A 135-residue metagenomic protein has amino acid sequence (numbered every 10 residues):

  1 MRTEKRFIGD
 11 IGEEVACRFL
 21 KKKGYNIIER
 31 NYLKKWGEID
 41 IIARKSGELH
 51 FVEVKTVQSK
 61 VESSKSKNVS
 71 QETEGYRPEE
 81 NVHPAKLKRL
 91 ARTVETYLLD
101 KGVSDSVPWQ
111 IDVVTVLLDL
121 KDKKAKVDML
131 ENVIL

Functional and structural regions predicted by a protein language model:
M1-R30: Acidic-basic catalytic patches of nuclease active cores, encompassing PD-(D/E)XK and other metal-cofactor nuclease
L20, I39-E62, K67, L90: Conserved catalytic cores of phosphodiester-cleaving nucleases, focusing on short active-site segments
Y32, V54-T56, N132: Active-site donor-binding loop signature of nucleotide-sugar glycosyltransferases
K34-G37: Short acidic/glycine-enriched loop/turn segments that link adjacent beta-strands
T56-V116: Catalytic cores of nucleic-acid endonucleases
T115-L135: Short, low-complexity, polybasic intrinsically disordered segments
